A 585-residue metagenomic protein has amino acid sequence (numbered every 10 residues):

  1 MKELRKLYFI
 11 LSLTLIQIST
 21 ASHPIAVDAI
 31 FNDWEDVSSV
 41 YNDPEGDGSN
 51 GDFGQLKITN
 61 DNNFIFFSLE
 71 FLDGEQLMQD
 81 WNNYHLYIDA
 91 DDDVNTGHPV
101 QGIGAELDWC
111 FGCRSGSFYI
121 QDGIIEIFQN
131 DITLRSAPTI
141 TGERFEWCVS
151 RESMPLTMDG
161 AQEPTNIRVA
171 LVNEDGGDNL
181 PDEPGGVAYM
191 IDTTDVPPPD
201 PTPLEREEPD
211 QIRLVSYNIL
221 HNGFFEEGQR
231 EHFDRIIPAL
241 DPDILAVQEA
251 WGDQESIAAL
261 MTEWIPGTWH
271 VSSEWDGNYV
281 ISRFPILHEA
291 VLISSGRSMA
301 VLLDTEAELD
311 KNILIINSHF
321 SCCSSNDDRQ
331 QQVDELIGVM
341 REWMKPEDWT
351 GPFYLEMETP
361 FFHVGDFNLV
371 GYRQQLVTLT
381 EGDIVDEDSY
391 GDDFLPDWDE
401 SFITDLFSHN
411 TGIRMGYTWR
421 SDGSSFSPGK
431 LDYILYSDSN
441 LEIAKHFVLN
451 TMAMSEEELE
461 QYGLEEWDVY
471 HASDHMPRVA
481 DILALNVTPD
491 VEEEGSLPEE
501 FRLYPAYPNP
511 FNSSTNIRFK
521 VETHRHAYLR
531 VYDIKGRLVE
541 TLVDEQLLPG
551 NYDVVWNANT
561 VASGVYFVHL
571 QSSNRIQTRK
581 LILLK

Functional and structural regions predicted by a protein language model:
S22-I30, Y87-C113, S153-E207, N218: Acidic/polar low-complexity flexible segments
H23-G46, L77-G142, Y390-T404: Extracellular/luminal beta-rich ligand-recognition and adhesion surfaces characterized by aromatic-Gly/Pro-enriched
F67, S216-I219, F233-E255, I315 (+4 more regions): Active-site beta-strand/loop signature of hydrolases that rely on acidic residues for catalysis
G176-E183, T193-D195, V291-S295, P346-F362 (+1 more regions): Metal-dependent phosphoester-hydrolase catalytic domains
P181-E263, S273-N278, I313, Q330-D334 (+4 more regions): N-terminal, active-site-proximal structural segment of metallo-dependent hydrolase catalytic domains
E249-S324: Structured beta-strand-rich core segments of catalytic domains in phosphoester-bond hydrolases
E492-Y507, F511-V531, D553-W556, S572: Glycine-centered coil/turn sites that cap beta-strands in beta-rich domains
L542-R579: Short, surface-exposed loop/turn motifs with a glycine/proline- and acidic-biased composition
